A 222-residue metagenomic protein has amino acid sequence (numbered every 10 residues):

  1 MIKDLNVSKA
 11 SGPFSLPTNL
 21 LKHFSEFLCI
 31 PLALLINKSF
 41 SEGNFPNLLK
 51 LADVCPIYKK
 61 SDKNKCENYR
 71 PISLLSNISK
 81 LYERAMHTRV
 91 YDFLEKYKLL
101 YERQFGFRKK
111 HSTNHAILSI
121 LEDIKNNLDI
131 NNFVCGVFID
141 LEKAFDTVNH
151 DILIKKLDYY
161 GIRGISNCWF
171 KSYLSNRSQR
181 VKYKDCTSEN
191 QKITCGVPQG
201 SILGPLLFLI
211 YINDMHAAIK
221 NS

Functional and structural regions predicted by a protein language model:
M1-P198: Conserved pre-catalytic core of RNA-dependent polymerases
G204: Gly/Ser/Thr-rich phosphate-binding loops and adjoining beta-strand/alpha-helix segments that form adenosine-phosphate
L209: P-loop NTPase nucleotide-binding module
N213: Active-site phosphate/pyrophosphate- and oxyanion-stabilizing loops and adjacent acidic/basic residues in soluble
A217-S222: Short, intrinsically disordered, charge-balanced linker/junction segments flanking boundaries in proteins
